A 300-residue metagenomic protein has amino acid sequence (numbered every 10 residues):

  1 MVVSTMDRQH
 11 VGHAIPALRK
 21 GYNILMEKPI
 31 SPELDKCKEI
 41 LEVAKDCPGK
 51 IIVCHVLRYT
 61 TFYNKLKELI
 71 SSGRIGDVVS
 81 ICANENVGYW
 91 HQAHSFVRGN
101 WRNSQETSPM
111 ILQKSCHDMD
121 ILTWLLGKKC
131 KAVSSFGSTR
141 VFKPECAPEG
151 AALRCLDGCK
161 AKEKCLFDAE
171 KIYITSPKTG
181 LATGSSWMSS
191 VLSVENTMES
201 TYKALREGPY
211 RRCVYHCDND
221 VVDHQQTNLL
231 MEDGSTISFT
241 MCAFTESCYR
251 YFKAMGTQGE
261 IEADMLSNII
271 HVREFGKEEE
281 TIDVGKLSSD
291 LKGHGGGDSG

Functional and structural regions predicted by a protein language model:
M1-V43: Beta-loop-alpha module in the N-terminal Rossmann-like domain of NAD(P)-dependent dehydrogenases, especially those
V2-V3, I24-E27, I51-H55, S238-T240: Short catalytic-loop micro-motif centered on adjacent basic/acidic residues
S4-T5, L125, S235, G256: Short, well-ordered coil/turn residues at beta-beta hairpins and beta-strand->alpha-helix junctions within
K20-Y22, D46-K50, T236: A short helix->loop->beta-strand "cap" motif at the edges of active sites that frequently abuts
E39-V56, G76-A83: Rossmann-fold dehydrogenase core element
L57-R211: Predominantly a Rossmann-like dinucleotide-binding segment in NAD(P)-dependent oxidoreductases
E106-L112, R212-H216, L287-G295: Active-site rim elements
D220-G300: C-terminal helical cap and adjacent loop that interface with cofactors, partners, or active-site loops
